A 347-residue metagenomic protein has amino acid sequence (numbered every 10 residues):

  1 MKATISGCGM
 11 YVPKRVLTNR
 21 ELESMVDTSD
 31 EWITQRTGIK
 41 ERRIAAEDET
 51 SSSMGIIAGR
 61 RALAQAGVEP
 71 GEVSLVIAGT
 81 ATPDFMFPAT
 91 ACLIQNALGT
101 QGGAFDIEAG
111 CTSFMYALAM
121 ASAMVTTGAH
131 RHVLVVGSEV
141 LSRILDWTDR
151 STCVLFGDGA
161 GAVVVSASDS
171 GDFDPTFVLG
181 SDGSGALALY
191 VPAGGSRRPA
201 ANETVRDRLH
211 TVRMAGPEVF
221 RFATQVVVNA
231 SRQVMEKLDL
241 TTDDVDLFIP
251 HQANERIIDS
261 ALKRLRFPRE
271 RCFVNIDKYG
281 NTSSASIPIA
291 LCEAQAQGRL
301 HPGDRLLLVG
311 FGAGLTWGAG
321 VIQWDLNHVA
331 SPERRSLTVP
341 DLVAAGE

Functional and structural regions predicted by a protein language model:
M1-E47, D149-R221, Q225, N229 (+1 more regions): Condensing-enzyme catalytic core mediating Claisen C-C bond formation in acyl metabolism
S6, G79, E108, H132-E139 (+4 more regions): Short beta-strand segments
V16-L17, F87-A89, L145-D149, W317-V321: Short acidic, glycine/serine/threonine-rich loops at helix termini
V26-Q35, F85-G99, V135-L141, S196-T204 (+1 more regions): Acidic-glycine-rich active-site phosphate/pyrophosphate-binding loop
S52, I56-G59, L63, T82-P83 (+4 more regions): Claisen-condensing/thiolase-fold acyl-transfer catalytic domains that form or cleave C-C bonds in fatty acid
Q65, E69-Q101: Anion-binding (especially nucleotide phosphate/pyrophosphate-binding) glycine-rich loop and adjoining beta-alpha core
G71-G79, T242-H251: Short glycine-rich phosphate-binding loop at a beta-alpha junction
T126-A160: Flexible, glycine-rich active-site loops centered on histidine and acidic residues that chelate a metal or position
